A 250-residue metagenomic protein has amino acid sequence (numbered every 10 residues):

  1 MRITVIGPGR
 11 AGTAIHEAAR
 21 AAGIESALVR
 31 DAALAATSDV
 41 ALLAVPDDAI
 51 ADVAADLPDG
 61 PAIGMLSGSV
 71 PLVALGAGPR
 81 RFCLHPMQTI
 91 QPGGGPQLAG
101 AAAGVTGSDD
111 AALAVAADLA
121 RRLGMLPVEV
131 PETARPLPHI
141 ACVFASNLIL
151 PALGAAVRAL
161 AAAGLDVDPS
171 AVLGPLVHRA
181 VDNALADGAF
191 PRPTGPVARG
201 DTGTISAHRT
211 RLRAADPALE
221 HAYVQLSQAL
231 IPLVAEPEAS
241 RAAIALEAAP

Functional and structural regions predicted by a protein language model:
M1-T37: NAD(P)+-binding Rossmann beta1-loop-alpha1 motif at the extreme N-terminus of oxidoreductases
I3, E25-A27, I63, R81 (+1 more regions): Hydrophobic anchor at the start of a short beta-strand that flanks the dinucleotide cofactor-binding loop
I3-V5, L43, V105: Hydrophobic Val/Ile/Leu positions in short beta-strands of Rossmann-like dinucleotide-binding domains
T13, E17, D31-P96: Rossmann-like NAD(P)(H) cofactor-binding subdomain of soluble oxidoreductases
I15-A22, G95-A186: Internal alpha-helical scaffold of NAD(P)-dependent oxidoreductase catalytic cores
S69, M87-P96, S108-D109, V115 (+2 more regions): Predominantly flavin-linked oxidoreductase catalytic cores and closely associated redox partners
A171-P250: NAD(P)-dependent Rossmann-like dehydrogenase/reductase catalytic/cofactor-binding core
